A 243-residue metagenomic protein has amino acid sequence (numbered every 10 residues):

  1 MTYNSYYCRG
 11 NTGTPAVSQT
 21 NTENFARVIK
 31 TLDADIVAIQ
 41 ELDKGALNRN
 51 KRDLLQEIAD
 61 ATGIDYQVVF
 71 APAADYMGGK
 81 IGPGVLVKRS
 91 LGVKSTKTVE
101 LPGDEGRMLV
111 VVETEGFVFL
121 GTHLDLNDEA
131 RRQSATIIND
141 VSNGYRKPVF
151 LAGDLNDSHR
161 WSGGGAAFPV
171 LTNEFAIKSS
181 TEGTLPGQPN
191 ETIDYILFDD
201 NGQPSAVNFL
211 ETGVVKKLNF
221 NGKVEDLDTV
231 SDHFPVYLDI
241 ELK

Functional and structural regions predicted by a protein language model:
M1-A61, D75-M77, D232, D239-K243: N-terminal, active-site-proximal structural segment of metallo-dependent hydrolase catalytic domains
M1-T12, S95-K97, V111-D125: Active-site-proximal beta-strand elements of phosphoester/diester hydrolases
N4-Y6, L42-D43, H123-D125, L155-S158 (+2 more regions): Catalytic metal-binding/acid-base residues of hydrolase active sites
T20, N24-R27, T31, D53 (+5 more regions): Extracytoplasmic/secreted proteins, especially bacterial periplasmic and envelope-associated proteins
L32-I36, G63-Q67, E115-V118, Y145-V149: Loop/turn elements at helix/coil->beta-strand transitions in domains of secreted/extracellular proteins
V37-Q40, V69-P72, F150-D154, K178-T181: Active-site neighborhood of phospho(di)ester-bond hydrolases with catalytic His/Asp-centered motifs
L42-F117, L210-K216: Structured beta-strand-rich core segments of catalytic domains in phosphoester-bond hydrolases
T96-T98, D128, D140-F150, D157-K243: Metal-dependent phosphoester-hydrolase catalytic domains
